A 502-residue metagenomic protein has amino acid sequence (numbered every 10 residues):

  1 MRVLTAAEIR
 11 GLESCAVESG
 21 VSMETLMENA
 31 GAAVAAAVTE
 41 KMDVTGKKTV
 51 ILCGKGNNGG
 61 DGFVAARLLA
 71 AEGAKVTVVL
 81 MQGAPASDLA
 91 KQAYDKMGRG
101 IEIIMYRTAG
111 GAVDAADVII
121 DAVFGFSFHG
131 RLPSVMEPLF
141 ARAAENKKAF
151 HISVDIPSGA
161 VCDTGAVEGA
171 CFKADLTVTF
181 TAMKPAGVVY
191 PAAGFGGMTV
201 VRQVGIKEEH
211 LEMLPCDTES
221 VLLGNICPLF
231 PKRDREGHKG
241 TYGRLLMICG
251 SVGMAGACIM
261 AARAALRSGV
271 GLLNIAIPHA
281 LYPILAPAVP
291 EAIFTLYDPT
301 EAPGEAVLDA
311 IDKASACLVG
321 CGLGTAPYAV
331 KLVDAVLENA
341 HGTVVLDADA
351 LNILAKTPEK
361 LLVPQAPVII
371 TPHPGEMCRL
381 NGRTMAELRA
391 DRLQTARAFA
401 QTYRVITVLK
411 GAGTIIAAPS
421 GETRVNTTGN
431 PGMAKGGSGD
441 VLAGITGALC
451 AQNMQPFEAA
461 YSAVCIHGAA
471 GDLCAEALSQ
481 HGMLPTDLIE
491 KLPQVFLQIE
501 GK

Functional and structural regions predicted by a protein language model:
M1-M81, L176, G187-V344, A348 (+2 more regions): Small-residue (G/A/S/T)-rich helix-start motifs and N-terminal tracts that mark the onset
A36-A122, R131-V154, L332: Nucleotide and nucleotide-moiety/phosphate-recognizing core
D117-V118, V123-C216: Internal gly/pro-rich beta-alpha loop/helix module that stabilizes soluble enzyme cofactors or their anionic handles
